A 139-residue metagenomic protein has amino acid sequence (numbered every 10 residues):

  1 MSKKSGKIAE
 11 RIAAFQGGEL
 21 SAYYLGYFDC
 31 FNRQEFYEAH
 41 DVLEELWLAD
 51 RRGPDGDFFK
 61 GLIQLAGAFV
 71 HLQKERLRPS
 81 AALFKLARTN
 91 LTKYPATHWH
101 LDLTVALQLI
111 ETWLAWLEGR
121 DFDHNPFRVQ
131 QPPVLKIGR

Functional and structural regions predicted by a protein language model:
M1-R51, K93-R139: N-terminal alpha-helical interaction modules that lie
G17, G56-F58: Residue signature of alpha-solenoid helical repeat architecture, marking inter-repeat boundaries and helix-start
Y37, G56, R78-A82: Short, solvent-exposed positions on alpha-helices
F69, Q73-R78: Short helix-capping/linker segments at secondary-structure and domain boundaries
L77-P95: TPR/TPR-like (Sel1-like) alpha-helical repeat modules
